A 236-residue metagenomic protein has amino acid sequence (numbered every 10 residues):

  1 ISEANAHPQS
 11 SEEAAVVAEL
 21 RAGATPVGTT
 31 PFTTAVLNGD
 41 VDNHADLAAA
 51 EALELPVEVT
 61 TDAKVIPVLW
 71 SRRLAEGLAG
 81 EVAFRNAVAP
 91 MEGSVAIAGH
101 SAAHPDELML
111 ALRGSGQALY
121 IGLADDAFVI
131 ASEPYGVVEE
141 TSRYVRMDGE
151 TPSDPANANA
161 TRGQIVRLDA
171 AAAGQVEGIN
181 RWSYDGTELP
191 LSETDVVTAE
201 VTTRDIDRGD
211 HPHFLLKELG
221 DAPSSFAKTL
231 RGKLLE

Functional and structural regions predicted by a protein language model:
I1-E236: Conserved short alpha-helical segments that host acidic/polar catalytic motifs at enzyme active sites
